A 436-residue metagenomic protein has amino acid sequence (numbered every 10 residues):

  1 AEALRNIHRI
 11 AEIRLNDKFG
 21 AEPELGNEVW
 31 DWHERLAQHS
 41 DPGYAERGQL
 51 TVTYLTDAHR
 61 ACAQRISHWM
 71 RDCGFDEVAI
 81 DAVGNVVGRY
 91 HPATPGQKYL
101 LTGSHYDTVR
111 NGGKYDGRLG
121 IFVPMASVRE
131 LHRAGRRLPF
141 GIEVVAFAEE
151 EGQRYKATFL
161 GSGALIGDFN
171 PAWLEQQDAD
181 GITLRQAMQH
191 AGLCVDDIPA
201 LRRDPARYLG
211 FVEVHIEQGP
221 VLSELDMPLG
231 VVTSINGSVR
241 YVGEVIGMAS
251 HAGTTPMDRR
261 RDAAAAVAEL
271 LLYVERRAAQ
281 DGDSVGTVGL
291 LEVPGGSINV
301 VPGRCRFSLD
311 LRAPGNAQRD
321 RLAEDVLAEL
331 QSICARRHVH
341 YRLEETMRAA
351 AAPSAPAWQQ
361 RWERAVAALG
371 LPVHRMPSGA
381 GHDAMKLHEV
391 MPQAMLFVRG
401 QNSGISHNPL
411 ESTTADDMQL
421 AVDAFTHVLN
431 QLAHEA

Functional and structural regions predicted by a protein language model:
A3, A11, A61, H251 (+3 more regions): His/Asp/Glu-rich mid-to-C-terminal helical/loop segments that flank catalytic regions of hydrolases
E24-G113: Acidic/His- and Gly-rich active-site-bordering loop/insert found across diverse amide/peptide-bond hydrolases
V29-W32, H39-P42, G103-S104, V373-A424: Zn-dependent metallopeptidase/amidohydrolase metal-coordination segment
L50-L55, T287-G296, S308-G315, H340-Q359 (+2 more regions): A short beta-alpha structural unit
G84, Y106-T108, I142-Q153, Q218 (+4 more regions): Acidic, glycine-rich active-site loops and adjacent beta-strand->loop/helix elements that engage anionic groups
T102-H105, N111-E151, V239-V245, T254-R277 (+3 more regions): Alpha-helical metal-binding/catalytic segments enriched in His/Glu/Asp
R137-L138, I198-R202, T254, E275-V288 (+3 more regions): Flexible, glycine/charged-enriched surface loops at secondary-structure junctions
E149-E150, R154-N316: Midchain, well-structured core segments that form catalytic/ion-binding scaffolds
